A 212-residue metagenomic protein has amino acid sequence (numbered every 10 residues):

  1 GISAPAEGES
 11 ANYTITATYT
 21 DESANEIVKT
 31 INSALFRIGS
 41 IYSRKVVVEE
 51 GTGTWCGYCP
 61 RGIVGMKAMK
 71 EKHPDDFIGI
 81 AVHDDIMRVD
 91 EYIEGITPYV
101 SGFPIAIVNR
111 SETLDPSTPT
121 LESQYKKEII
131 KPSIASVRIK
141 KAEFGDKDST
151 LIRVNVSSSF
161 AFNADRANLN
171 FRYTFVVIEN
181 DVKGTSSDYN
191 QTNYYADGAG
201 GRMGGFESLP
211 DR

Functional and structural regions predicted by a protein language model:
I2-E9, N163: Short, surface-exposed loop/turn segments at beta-strand-coil junctions that are enriched for proline with nearby
A6-S10, I41, K147-S149: Surface-exposed coil/turn segments at beta-strand junctions on protein surfaces, enriched
E9-I15, I152, F171: Exposed beta-strand face motif in extracellular beta-rich ectodomains
Y19-E26: Short, solvent-exposed loop/turn segments at the edges of extracellular beta-sandwich modules
E26-R44, A196, G200: Short beta-strand elements
I38-F77: Local sequence-structure signature of Cys/Sec-based thiol-disulfide redox active-site neighborhoods
D75-R212: Short, conserved sequence motifs used for protein processing/export or organelle targeting and for catalysis
